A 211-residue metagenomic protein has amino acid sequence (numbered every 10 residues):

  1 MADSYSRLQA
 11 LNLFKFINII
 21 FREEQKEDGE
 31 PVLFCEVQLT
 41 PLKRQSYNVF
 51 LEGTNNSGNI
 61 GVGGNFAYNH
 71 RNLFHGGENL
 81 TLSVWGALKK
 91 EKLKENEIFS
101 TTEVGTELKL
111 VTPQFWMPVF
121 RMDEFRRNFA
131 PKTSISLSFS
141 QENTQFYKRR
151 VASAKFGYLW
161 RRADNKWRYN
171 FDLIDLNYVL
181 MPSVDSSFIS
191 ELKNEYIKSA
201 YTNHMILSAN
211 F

Functional and structural regions predicted by a protein language model:
M1-N55, G86, D123-F125: Periplasmic polypeptide-binding modules associated with outer-membrane biogenesis and secretion
S4-R7, L11, E52, A67 (+5 more regions): Generic, well-ordered alpha-helical scaffold segments in large soluble proteins
A10-K15, L39-Q45, H70-E78, M117-P118 (+1 more regions): Secondary-structure transition/capping motifs at alpha-helix termini and the adjoining loop/turn into the next element
F21, Q45-N55, G64-F66, H70 (+2 more regions): Transmembrane beta-strand segments that form the barrel wall of outer-membrane beta-barrel proteins
K26-G29, N56-N59, F74-G76, Q145-F146: Short glycine/serine/proline-enriched coil/turn segments at secondary-structure junctions
C35-E36, T40, F50-A67, L207-F211: Extended beta-strand-rich architecture
S46, E97-F211: Transmembrane beta-strand segments of outer-membrane beta-barrel domains in Gram-negative and organellar OMPs
G61-N65, N79, F99-E107: Short, charged, low-complexity patches
